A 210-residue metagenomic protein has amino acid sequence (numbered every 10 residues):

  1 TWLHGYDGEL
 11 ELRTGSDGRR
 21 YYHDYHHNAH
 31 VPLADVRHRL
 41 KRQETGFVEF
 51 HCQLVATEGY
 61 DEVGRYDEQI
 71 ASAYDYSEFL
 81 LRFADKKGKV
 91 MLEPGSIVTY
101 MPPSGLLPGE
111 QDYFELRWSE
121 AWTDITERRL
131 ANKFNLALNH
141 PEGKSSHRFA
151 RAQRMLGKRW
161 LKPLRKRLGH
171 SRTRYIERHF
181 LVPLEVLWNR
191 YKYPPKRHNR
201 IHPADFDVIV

Functional and structural regions predicted by a protein language model:
T1-Y22: Conserved donor NDP-sugar-binding/catalytic core segment of glycosyltransferases
G5, L81, D85-I201, F206: Active-site-adjacent helix/loop segment of glycosyltransferases that harbors family-specific signature motifs
Y21-H26, Q43-G46, W118-A121: Short acidic/polar alpha-helix capping motifs at helix-coil junctions
H26, H51, T99-P103: Histidine-centered active-site/metal-ligand motif
H38-G64, Q69-I97: A short, conserved alpha-helix in the catalytic core of glycosyltransferases
V208-V210: Hydrophobic targeting segments
